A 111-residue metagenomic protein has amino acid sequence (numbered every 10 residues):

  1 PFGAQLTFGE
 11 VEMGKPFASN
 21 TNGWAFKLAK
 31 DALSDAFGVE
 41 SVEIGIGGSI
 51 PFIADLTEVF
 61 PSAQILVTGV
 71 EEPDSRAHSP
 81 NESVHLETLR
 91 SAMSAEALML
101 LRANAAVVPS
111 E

Functional and structural regions predicted by a protein language model:
P1-A97, L101-E111: Metal-dependent amide/peptide-bond hydrolase catalytic core, centered on the "pita-bread" metallohydrolase fold
